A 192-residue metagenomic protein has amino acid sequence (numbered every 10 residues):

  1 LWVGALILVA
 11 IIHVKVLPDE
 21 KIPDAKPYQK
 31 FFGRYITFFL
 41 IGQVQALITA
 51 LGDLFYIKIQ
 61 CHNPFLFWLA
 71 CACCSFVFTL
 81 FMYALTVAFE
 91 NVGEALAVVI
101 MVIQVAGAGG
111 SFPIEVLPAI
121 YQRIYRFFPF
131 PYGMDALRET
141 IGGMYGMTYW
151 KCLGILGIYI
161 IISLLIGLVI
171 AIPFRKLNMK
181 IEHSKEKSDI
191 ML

Functional and structural regions predicted by a protein language model:
L1-L192: Membrane-spanning alpha-helical segments of multipass transporters and channels
